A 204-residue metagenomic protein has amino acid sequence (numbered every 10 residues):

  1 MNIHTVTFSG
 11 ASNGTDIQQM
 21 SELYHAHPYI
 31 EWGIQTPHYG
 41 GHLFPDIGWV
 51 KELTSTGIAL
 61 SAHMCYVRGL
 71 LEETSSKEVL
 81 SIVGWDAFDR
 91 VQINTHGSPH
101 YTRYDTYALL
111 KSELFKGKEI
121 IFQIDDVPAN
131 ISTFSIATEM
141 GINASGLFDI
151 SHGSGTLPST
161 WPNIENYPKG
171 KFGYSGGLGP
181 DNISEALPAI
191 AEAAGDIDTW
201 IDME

Functional and structural regions predicted by a protein language model:
M1-T106, G117-F122, A129-N130, A137-E139 (+3 more regions): Conserved N-terminal beta1-alpha1 strand-loop-helix module at the mouth
L110-K111: Non-catalytic terminal segments and appended small domains
L147-F148: Hydrophobic, well-ordered beta-alpha structural blocks that scaffold small-molecule cofactor pockets
S151, E204: Anionic group-transfer/hydrolysis microenvironments
G170-G179, W200-D202: Glycine-rich anion-binding loop/nest that anchors nucleotide
